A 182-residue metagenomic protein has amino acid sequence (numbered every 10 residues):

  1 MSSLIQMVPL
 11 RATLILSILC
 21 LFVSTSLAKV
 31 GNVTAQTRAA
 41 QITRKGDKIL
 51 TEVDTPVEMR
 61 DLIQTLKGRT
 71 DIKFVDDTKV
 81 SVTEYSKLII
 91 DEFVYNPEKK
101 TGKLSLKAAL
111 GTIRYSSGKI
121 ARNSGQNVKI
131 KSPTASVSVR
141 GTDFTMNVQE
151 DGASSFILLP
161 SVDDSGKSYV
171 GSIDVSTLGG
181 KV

Functional and structural regions predicted by a protein language model:
S2-L14: Bacterial N-terminal signal peptides that target proteins for export
L4-I5, L19, S26-A28: Serine/proline-rich low-complexity intrinsically disordered segments, especially terminal tails, linkers
T13-F22: Bacterial N-terminal signal peptides
L27-G180: Flexible, surface-exposed loop/linker segments and immediately adjacent secondary-structure boundaries
